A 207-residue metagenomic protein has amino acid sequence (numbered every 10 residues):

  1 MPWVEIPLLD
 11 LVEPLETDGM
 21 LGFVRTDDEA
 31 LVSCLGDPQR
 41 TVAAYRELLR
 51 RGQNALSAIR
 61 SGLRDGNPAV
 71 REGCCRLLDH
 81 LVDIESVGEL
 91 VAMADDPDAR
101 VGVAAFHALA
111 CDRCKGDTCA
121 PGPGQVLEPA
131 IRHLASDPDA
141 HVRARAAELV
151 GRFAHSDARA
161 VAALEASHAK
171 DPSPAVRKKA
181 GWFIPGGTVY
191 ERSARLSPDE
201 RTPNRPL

Functional and structural regions predicted by a protein language model:
P2-F23, E29-S33, P38-Q53, A58-R64 (+6 more regions): Structural detector for internal amphipathic alpha-helices that build alpha-solenoid repeat scaffolds
V87, G122-E128, A160-E165, L196-N204: HEAT/HEAT-like alpha-solenoid repeats
S136: Short, Lys/Arg-enriched segments at the junction into DNA-binding effector domains of transcriptional regulators
W182, G186-L207: Terminal, low-structured helical/coil segments at or just beyond the last alpha-helical repeat
